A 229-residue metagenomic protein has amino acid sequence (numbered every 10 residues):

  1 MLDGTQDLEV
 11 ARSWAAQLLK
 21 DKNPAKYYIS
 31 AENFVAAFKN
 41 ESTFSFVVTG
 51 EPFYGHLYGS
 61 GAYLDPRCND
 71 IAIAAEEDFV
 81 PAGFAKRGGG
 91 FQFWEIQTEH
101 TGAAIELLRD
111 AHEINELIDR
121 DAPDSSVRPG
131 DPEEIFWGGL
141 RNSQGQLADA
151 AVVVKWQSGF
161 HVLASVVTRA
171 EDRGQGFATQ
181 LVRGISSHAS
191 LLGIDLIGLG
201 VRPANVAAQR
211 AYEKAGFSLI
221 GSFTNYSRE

Functional and structural regions predicted by a protein language model:
M1-P24, Q92, I96-S125: Short amphipathic alpha-helix that is part of the acyltransferase structural core
L2-Q6, R12-D70, D149-A164: Conserved donor-binding loop and adjoining core beta-sheet/short helix segment in diverse acyl/aminoacyl transferases
T43-A103: Acyl-donor-binding surface of acyltransferase catalytic domains
S60-N69, T168, G174-L191, Q209-K214: Conserved acetyl-CoA-binding loop-helix of GNAT-fold acetyltransferases
I73-D78, L199-Q209, N225-E229: Conserved beta-strand-loop-alpha-helix junction that forms the acyl-donor binding cleft
F79, Y212, F217: Conserved active-site tyrosine of GNAT-family acetyltransferases
A85-I96, G198, S218-E229: Conserved catalytic-core motifs of GNAT/GCN5-like acyltransferases
S126-F136, R141-S143, A148-R169: A conserved beta-strand-loop-helix scaffold within acyl/acetyltransferase catalytic domains
